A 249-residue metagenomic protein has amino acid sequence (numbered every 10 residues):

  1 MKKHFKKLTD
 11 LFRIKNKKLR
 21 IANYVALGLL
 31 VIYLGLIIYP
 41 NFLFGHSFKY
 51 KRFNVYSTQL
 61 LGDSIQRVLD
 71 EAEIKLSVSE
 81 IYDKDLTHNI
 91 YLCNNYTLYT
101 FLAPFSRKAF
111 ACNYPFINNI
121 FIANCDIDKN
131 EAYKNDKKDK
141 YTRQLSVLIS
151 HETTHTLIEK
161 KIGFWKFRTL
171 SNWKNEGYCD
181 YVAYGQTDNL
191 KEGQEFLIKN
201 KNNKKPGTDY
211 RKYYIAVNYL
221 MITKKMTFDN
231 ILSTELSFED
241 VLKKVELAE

Functional and structural regions predicted by a protein language model:
M1-F53, T58-Q59, R67: N-terminal low-structure segments adjacent to metalloprotease catalytic domains across cellular compartments
K2-K6, Y24-L27, I32-F42, P206-E249: Pan-zinc metallopeptidase signature
Q66-E73, E176, D180, Y214: Extracytoplasmic/secreted envelope proteins and their assembly/folding machinery, especially bacterial periplasmic
V68-I127, K138, T142: Auxiliary, metal-adjacent structural segments of Zn-dependent hydrolase domains
I127-I149, F164-S171: Short pre-active-site segment immediately N-terminal to the catalytic Zn-binding motif
V147-K160, C179-D180: Active-site recognition of the HExxH zinc-binding catalytic motif
I149, K161-I162, S237, A248: Soluble extramembrane regions of membrane proteins in the secretory/endomembrane system
R168-N202: Post-HExxH zinc-binding segment in Zn-dependent metallohydrolases
